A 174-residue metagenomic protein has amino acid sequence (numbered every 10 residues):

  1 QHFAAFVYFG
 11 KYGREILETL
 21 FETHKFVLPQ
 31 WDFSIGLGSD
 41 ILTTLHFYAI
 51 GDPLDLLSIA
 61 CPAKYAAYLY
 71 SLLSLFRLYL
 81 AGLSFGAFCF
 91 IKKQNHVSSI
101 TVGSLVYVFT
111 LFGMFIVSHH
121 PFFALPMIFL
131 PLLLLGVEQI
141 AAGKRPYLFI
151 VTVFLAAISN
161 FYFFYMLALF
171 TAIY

Functional and structural regions predicted by a protein language model:
Q1-A81, L105, F109-M127: Membrane-interface coil-to-helix junctions
S74, Y79-K92, H96-Y174: Membrane-embedded helix bundles of polyisoprenyl
